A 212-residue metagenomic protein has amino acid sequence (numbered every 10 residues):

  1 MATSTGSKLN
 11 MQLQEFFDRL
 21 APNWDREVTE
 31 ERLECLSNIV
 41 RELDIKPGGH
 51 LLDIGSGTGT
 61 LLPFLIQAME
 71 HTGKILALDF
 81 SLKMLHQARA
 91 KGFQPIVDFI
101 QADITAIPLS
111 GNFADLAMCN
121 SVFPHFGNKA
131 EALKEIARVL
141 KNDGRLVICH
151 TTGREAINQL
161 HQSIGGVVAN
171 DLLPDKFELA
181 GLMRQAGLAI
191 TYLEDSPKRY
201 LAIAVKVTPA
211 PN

Functional and structural regions predicted by a protein language model:
M1-K46, T60-F64, K83-Q87, R154-E155 (+2 more regions): Conserved class I S-adenosyl-L-methionine
L52-I54, T58-A106: Class I SAM-dependent methyltransferase SAM/SAH-binding core
E70, F126-G127, L140-K141: Helix-to-beta-strand junctions that scaffold the AdoMet/dcAdoMet cofactor pocket in Class I SAM-dependent enzymes
T105-L116: A short acidic, Gly/Pro-enriched loop at the edge of an enzyme's catalytic core that lines a small-molecule cofactor
L116-N128: A short SAM/SAH-binding and catalytic strip from SAM-dependent methyltransferases
A130-N142: A short glycine-rich, Lys/Arg-flanked "PGG" loop and its adjoining helix->strand segment in the class I
V147-N170: Conserved class I S-adenosyl-L-methionine
D171-A186: Short alpha-helix
